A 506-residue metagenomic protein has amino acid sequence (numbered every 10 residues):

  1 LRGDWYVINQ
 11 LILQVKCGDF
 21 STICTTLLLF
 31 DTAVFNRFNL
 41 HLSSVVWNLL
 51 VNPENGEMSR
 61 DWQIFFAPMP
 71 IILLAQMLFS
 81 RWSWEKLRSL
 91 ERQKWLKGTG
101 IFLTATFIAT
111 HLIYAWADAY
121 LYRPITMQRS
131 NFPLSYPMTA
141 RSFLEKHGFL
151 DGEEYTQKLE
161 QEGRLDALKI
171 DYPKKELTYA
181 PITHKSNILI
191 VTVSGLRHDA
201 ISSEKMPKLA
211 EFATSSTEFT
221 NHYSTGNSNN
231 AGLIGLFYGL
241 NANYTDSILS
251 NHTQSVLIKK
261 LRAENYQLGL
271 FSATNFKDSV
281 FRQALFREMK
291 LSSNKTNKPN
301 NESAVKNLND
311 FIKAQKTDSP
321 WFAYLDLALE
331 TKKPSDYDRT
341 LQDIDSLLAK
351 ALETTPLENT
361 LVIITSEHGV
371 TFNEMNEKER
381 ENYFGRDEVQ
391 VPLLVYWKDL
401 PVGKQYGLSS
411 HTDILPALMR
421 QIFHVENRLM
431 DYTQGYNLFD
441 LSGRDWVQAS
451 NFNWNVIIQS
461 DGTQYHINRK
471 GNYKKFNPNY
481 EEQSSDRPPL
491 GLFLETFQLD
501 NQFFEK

Functional and structural regions predicted by a protein language model:
L1-S135: Transmembrane and membrane-interface helices of multi-pass, inner-membrane envelope-modifying transferases
G3-G18, Q76-S89, K97-R123, F276 (+2 more regions): Membrane-interface soluble catalytic domains
A105-T331, I422, G435: Active-site-proximal alpha/beta segments of enzymes that process anionic O-linked groups
F212, L236, L261, L325 (+6 more regions): Structural scaffold positions in well-ordered secondary structure
T245-I248, P334-D338, R380-N382, D399-S409 (+1 more regions): Active-site rim elements
D278-V280, K332-D336, F372-E374, K404: Extracytoplasmic/secreted cell-surface and envelope-processing proteins
T331-L347, S366: Active-site-proximal segments of metal-dependent phosphoesterases and phosphodiesterases across multiple
N359, I363-L400, D445: Histidine-centered active-site microenvironments of extracellular/periplasmic hydrolases and transferases
